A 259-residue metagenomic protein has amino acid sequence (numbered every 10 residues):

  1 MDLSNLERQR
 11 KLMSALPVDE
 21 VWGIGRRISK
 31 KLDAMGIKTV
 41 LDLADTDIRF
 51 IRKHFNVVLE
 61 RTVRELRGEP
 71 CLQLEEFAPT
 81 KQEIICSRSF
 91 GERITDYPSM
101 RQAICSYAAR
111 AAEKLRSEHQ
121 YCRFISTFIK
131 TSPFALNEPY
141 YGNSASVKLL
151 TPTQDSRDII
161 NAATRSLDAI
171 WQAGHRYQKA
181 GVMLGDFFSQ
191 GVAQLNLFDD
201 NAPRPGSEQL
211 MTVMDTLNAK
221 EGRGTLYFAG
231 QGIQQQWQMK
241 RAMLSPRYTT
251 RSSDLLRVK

Functional and structural regions predicted by a protein language model:
M1-L16, G181: Long, highly charged, low-complexity intrinsically disordered interaction regions that mediate electrostatic DNA/RNA
D2-S4, V63, I85, F128-K130 (+4 more regions): Residues in well-ordered beta-strands of folded domains
P17-V18, M214: Alpha-helical hydrophobic/aromatic positions enriched in membrane-embedded helices and signal peptides
E20, D33-G174: DNA-contacting surface of Y-family translesion DNA polymerases
S29, I48, M214: Generic structural marker for isolated residues within well-ordered, non-membrane alpha-helices of soluble domains
S29-M35, V63-R64, L226-G232, W237: Short hydrophobic alpha-helical segments that form membrane-spanning helices or hydrophobic packing faces of helical
T153-K259: Acidic, metal-coordinating catalytic segment for phosphate/diphosphate chemistry, firing primarily on the Nudix
